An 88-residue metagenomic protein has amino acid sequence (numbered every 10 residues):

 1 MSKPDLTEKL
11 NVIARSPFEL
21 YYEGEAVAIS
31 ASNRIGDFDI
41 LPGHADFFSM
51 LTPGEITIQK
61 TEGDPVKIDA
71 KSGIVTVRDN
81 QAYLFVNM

Functional and structural regions predicted by a protein language model:
M1-K9: Short, charged, intrinsically disordered terminal tails
L10-M88: Compact, glycine-rich, soluble single-domain proteins
